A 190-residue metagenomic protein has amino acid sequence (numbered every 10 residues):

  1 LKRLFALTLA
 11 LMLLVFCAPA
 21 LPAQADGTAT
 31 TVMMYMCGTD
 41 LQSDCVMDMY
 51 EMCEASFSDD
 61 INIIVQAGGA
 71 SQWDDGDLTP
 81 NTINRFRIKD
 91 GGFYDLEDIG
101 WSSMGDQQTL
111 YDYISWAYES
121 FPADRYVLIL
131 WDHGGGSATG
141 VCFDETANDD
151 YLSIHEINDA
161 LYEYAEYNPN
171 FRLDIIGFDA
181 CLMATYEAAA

Functional and structural regions predicted by a protein language model:
L1-L4, T8: Positively charged n-region of N-terminal signal peptides that target proteins for export
A6, Q42-C45, F121, D150 (+1 more regions): Active-site-proximal structural scaffolding
T8-F16: Bacterial N-terminal signal peptides
A10, D60, N170-L173: A generic structural signal for alpha->beta connector loops
V15-G27: Sec-dependent signal peptide cleavage junction
A20, L41, A70-Q72, G135 (+1 more regions): Generic "edge-of-domain/loop-turn" microfeature
D26-D124: N-terminal extension/subdomain marker
R125-A190: Catalytic cores of nucleophile-dependent amide-cleaving enzymes
